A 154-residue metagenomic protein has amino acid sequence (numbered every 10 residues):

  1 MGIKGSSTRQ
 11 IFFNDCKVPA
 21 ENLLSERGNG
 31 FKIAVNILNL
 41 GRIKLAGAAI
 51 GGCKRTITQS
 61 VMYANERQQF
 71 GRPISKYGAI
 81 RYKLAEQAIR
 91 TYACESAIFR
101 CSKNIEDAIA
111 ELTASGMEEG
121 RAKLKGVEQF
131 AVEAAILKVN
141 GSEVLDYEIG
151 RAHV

Functional and structural regions predicted by a protein language model:
M1-K54, Q69-R72, A152: FAD-binding core of flavoproteins
I3, A110, A114, L124-H153: Alpha-helix capping/hinge segments and adjacent helical runs
G28-F31, I57, Y77, I98 (+2 more regions): Alpha-helix initiation and N-capping motif
K32, G51, T58, Y92 (+5 more regions): A broad detector of short, well-ordered amphipathic alpha-helices that serve as recognition/interaction surfaces
A34-R42, S75, A79-Y82, E118-L137: Short beta-alpha connecting loops at secondary-structure transitions that line or flank enzyme active sites
R42-G120: Extended amphipathic alpha-helical segments enriched in small hydrophobics
